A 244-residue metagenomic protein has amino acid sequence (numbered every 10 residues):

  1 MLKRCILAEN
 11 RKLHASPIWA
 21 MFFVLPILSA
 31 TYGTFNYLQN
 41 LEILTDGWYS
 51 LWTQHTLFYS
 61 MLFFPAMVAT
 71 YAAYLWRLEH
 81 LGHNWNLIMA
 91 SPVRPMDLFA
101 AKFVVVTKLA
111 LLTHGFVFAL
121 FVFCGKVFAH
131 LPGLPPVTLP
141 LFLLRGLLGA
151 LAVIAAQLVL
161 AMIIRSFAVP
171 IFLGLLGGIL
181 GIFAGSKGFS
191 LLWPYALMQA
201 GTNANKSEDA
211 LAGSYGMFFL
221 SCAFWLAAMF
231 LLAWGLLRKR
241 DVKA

Functional and structural regions predicted by a protein language model:
M1-L7, W76-M89, L147-P170: Cytoplasmic juxtamembrane interface segments
M1-P26: Aromatic- and glycine-rich beta-strand/loop motifs that create alpha-glucan
P17-I18, G82, R94-M96, A100 (+3 more regions): Membrane-helix interface segments
M21-P26, I164-I182: Pore- or pathway-lining transmembrane helices of multi-pass membrane proteins that form conduits for solutes/ions
P26-V68, A100-I164, A204-S207, G213-F219: Secretory targeting signals
F35-W52, I171-A244: Terminal transmembrane helical anchor/hairpin motif
L75-T107: Helix-loop-helix units of permease transmembrane domains in multi-pass membrane transporters, especially ABC
